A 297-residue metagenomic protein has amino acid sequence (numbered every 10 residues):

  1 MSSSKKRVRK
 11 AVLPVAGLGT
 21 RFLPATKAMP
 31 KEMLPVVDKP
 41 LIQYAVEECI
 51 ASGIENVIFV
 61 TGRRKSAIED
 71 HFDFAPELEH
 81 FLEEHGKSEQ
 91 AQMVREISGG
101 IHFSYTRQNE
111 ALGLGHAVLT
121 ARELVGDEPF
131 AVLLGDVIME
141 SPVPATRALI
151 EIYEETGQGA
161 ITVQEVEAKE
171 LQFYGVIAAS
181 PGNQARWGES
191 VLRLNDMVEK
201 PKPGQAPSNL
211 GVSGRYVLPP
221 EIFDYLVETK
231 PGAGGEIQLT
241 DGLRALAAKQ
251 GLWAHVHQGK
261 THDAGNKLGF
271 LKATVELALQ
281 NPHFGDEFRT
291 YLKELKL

Functional and structural regions predicted by a protein language model:
M1-L13, R21, P35, K39-V132 (+1 more regions): Conserved N-terminal catalytic core of the sugar/cofactor nucleotidyltransferase
S2-V8, S190-R193, P207-L297: Conserved alpha/beta core of the MobA/IspD/sugar-nucleotide pyrophosphorylase nucleotidyltransferase superfamily
L18, V137: Active-site metal-binding loops of divalent metal-dependent hydrolases
M29-P30: Short alpha-helical oligomerization interface
M33, F103-Y105, G159, L252-A254 (+1 more regions): Conserved beta-strand scaffold positions in the cores of enzyme catalytic domains, especially in NTP/NDP-utilizing
A51, D73, E123-G126, E154-Q158 (+5 more regions): Generic secondary-structure signature for well-ordered alpha-helical cores
A91-H102, A185-V191, A245-A247: Short, conserved catalytic or adaptor-binding loops enriched in Gly and charged residues
I138-D224, T229, A233: Conserved core of the sugar-phosphate nucleotidyltransferase
